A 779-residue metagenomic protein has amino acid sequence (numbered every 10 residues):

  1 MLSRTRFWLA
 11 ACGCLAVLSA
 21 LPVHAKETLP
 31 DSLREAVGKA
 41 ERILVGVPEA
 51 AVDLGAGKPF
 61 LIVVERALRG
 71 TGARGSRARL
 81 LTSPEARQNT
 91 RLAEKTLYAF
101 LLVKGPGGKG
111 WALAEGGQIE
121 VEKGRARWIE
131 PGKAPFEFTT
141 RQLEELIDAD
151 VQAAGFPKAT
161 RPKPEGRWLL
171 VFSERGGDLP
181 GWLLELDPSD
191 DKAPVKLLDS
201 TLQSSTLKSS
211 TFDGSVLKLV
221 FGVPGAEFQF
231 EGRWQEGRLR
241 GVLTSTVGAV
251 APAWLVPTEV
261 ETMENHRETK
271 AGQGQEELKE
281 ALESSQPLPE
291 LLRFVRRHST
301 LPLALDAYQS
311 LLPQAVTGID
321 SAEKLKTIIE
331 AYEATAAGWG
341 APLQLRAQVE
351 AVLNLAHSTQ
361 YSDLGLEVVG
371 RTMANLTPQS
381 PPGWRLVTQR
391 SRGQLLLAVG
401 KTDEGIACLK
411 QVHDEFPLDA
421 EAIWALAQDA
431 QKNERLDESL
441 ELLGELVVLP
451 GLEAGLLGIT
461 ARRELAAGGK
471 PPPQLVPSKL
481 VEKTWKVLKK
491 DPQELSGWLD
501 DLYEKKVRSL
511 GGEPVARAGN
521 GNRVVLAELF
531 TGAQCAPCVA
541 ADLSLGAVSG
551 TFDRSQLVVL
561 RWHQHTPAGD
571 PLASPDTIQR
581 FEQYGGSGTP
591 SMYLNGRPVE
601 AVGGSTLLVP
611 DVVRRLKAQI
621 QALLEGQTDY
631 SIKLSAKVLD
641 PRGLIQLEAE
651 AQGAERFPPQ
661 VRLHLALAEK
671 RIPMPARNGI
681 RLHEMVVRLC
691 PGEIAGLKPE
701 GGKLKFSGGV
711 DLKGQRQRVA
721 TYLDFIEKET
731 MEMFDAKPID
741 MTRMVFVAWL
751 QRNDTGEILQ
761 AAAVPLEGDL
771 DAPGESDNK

Functional and structural regions predicted by a protein language model:
A25, G38-K39, S83-K163, A271 (+1 more regions): Netrin-like (NTR/C345C) domain of secreted extracellular proteins
P162-R238, L243-V250: Central antiparallel beta-sheet cores of small beta-barrel/beta-sandwich binding domains
H266-L282, R297-T317, G340-S358, G383-Q394 (+2 more regions): Amphipathic alpha-helical repeat scaffolds of TPR domains
S285-R297, S321-A336, S362-L376, T402-H413 (+3 more regions): Alpha-helical repeat scaffolds
F294-Y308, G318-S321, T335-L345, T359 (+5 more regions): Short solvent-exposed coil/turn linkers within tandem alpha-helical repeat scaffolds
R517-A536, V559-L560: Short active-site neighborhood of thiol/selenol oxidoreductases, capturing the structured segment around
T531, P537-D553: Typically the conserved alpha-helix immediately C-terminal to a functionally engaged Cys/Sec in thioredoxin-like
L560-K779: Short, conserved sequence motifs used for protein processing/export or organelle targeting and for catalysis
